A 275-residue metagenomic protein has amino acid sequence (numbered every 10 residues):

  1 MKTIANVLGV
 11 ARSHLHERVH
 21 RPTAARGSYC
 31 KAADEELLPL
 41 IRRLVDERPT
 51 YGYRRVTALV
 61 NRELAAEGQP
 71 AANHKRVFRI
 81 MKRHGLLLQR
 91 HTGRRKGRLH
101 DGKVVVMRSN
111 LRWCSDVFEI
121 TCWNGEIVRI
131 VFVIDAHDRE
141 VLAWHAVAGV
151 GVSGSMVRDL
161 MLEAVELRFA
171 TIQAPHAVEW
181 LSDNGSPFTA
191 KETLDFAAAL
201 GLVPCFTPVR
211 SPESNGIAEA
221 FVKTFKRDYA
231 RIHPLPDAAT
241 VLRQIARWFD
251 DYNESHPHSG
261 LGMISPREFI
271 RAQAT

Functional and structural regions predicted by a protein language model:
M1-T275: Charged DNA-binding/catalytic regions of mobile-element recombinases
